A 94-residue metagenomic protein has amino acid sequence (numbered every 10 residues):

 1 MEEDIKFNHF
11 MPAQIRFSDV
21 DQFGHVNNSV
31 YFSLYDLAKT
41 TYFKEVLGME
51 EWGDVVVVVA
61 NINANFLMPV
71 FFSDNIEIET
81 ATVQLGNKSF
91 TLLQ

Functional and structural regions predicted by a protein language model:
M1-E77, V83-L93: Terminal targeting signals and extreme-terminal segments of soluble enzymes
